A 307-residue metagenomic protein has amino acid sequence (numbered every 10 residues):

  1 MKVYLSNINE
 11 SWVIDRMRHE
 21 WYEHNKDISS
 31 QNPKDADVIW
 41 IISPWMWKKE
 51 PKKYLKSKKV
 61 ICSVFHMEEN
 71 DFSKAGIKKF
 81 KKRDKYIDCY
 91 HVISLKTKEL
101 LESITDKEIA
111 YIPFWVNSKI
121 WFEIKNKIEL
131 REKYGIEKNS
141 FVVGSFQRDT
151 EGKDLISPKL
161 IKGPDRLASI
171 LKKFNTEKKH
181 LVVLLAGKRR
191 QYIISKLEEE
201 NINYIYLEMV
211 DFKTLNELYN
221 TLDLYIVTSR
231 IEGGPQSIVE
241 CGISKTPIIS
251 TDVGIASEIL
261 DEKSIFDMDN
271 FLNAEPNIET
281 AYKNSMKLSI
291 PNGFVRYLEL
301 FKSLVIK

Functional and structural regions predicted by a protein language model:
D88-L100, D106-K125, F146: Donor nucleotide-sugar binding/catalytic pocket of nucleotide-sugar-dependent glycosyltransferases
F122-I136: A short helix/loop element that forms part of the nucleotide-sugar donor recognition site in Leloir-type
E132-K133, K138-Y192: Conserved catalytic-core segment of nucleotide-activated headgroup transferases in glycan assembly
Q191-V210: Nucleotide-activated donor-binding/catalytic signature segment of Leloir-type glycosyltransferases, i.e., the conserved
E217-L222: Short alpha-helical donor nucleotide-sugar binding micro-motif in glycosyltransferases
R230: Aromatic "clamp/platform" in nucleotide-sugar-dependent glycosyltransferases that forms part of the donor/acceptor
P247-S250: Short hydrophobic beta-strand element within catalytic cores of glycosyltransferases and related nucleotide-activated
N270-K307: A charged, aromatic-enriched C-terminal amphipathic alpha-helix characteristic of glycosyltransferases across folds
